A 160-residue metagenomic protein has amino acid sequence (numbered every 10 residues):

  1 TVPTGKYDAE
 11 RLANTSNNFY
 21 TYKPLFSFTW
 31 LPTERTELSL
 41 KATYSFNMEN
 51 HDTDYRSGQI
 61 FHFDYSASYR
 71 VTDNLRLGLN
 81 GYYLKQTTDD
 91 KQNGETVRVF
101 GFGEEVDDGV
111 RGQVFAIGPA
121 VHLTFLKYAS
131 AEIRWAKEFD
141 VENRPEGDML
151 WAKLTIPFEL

Functional and structural regions predicted by a protein language model:
T1-H51, E104-G112, E159: Outer-membrane pore/translocation modules
D54-L160: Outer membrane beta-barrel transmembrane domains
